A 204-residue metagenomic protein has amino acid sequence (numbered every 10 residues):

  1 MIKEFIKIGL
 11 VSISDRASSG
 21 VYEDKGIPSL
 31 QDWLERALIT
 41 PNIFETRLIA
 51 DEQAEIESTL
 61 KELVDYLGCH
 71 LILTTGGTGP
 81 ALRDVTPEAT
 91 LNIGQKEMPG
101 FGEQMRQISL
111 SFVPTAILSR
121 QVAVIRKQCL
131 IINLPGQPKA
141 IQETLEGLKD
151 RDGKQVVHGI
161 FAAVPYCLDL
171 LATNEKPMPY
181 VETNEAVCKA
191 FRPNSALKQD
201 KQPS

Functional and structural regions predicted by a protein language model:
M1-S204: Non-catalytic beta/alpha edge segments that cap or flank active sites
